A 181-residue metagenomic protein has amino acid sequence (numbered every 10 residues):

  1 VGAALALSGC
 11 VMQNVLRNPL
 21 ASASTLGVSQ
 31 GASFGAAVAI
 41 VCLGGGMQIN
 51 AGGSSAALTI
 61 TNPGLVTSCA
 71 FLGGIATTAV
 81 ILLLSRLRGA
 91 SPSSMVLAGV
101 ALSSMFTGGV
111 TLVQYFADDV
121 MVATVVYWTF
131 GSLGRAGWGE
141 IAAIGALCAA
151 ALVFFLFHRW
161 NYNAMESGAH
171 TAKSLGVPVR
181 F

Functional and structural regions predicted by a protein language model:
V1-F181: Alpha-helical transmembrane segments in inner-membrane proteins
